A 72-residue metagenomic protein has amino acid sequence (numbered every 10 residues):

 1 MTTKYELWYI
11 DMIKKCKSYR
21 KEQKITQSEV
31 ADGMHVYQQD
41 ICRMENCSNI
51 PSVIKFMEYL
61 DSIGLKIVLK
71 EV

Functional and structural regions predicted by a protein language model:
M1, E71-V72: Short intrinsically disordered terminal tails
M1-D11: A detector for short, charged/polar N-terminal pre-domain segments
M12-K17, D40, S52: Short alpha-helical segments used as structural interaction elements across diverse proteins
K14-E29, E58: Short basic helix-loop element that most often maps to the first helix and adjoining turn of HTH DNA-binding modules
K24-C42: Short alpha-helical DNA-recognition segment
S52-K70: DNA major-groove recognition helix of helix-turn-helix/homeodomain DNA-binding modules
